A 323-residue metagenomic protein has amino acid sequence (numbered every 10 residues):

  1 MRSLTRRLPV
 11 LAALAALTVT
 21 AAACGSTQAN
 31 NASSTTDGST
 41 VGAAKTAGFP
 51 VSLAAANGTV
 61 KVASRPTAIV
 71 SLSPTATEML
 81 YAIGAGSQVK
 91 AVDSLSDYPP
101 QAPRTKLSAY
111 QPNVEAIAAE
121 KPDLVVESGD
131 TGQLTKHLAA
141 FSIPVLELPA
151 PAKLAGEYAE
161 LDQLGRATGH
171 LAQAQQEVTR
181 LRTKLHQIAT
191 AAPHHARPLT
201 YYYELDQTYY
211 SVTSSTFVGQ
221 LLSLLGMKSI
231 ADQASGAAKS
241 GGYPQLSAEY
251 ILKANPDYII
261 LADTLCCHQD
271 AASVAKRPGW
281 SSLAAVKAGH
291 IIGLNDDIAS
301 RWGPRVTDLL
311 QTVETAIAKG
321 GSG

Functional and structural regions predicted by a protein language model:
R2-T75, A172-Y202, T315-G323: Bacterial Sec-exported substrate-binding components of ABC uptake systems
A55-N57, T105-E115, G236-A248: Short helix-initiation/N-cap motifs at beta->coil->alpha
A68-E120, L124-D130, M227-I230: A short, structured surface patch at a secondary-structure boundary
S73, G129-D130, A150, L205-Q207 (+4 more regions): Short secondary-structure boundary segments
S94-P103, S215-G242: Alpha-helical, coiled-coil/dimerization segments enriched in small aliphatic residues
N113-E127, I143, S247-A262: Proline-aspartate-enriched helix->loop->beta-strand connector
Q133, E147-L164, A196-L221, C267-D270: Extracytoplasmic ligand-binding site segments that recognize negatively charged/polar headgroups
Q133, G156, L161-R166, Q175 (+2 more regions): Structured C-terminal subdomain patch of bacterial secreted/periplasmic proteins
